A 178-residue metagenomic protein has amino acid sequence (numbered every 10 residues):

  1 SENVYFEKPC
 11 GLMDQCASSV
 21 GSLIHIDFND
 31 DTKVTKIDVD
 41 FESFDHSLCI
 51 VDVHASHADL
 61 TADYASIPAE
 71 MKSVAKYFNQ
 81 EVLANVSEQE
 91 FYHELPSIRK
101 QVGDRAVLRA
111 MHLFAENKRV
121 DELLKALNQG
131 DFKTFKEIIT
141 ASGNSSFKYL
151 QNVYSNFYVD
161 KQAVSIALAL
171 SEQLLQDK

Functional and structural regions predicted by a protein language model:
S1-Q15: Glycine-rich, mobile lid/loop segments that gate access to catalytic sites or pores
A17, S22-K178: C-terminal nucleotide
